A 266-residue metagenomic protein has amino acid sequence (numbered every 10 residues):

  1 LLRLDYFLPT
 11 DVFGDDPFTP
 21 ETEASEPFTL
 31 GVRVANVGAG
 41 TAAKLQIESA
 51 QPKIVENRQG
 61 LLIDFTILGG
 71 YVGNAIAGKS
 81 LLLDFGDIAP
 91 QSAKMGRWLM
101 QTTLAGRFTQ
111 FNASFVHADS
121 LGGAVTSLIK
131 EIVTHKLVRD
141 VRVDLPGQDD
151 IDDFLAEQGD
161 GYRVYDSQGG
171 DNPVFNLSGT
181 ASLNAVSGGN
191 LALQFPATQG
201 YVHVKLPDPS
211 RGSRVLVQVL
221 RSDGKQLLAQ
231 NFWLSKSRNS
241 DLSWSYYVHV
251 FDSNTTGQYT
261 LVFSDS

Functional and structural regions predicted by a protein language model:
L1-A35, R139-D166: Serine/threonine-rich, low-complexity linker/repeat segments that form flexible spacers/stalks
P17-A43, G159-F195, G200: Short beta-strand elements of extracellular/lumenal beta-sandwich folds
V32, Q101-D144: Serine/threonine-enriched low-complexity regions used as flexible
N36-T41, Q51, L104-G106, D119 (+1 more regions): Short, acidic/polar linear motifs in exposed loop/turn regions
A43-P90, V215-L242: A surface/secretory-pathway sequence property marking extracellular, secreted, or lumenal proteins enriched
Q51, G86, A113-G122, D265: Enriched for extracellular/lumenal, surface-exposed ectodomains of secreted and cell-surface proteins
F85-F108: Low-complexity, intrinsically disordered segments enriched in Ser/Thr together with acidic residues
S235-S266: Surface-exposed interaction regions enriched in Ser/Thr/Asp/Glu that occur as long low-complexity tracts or repetitive
